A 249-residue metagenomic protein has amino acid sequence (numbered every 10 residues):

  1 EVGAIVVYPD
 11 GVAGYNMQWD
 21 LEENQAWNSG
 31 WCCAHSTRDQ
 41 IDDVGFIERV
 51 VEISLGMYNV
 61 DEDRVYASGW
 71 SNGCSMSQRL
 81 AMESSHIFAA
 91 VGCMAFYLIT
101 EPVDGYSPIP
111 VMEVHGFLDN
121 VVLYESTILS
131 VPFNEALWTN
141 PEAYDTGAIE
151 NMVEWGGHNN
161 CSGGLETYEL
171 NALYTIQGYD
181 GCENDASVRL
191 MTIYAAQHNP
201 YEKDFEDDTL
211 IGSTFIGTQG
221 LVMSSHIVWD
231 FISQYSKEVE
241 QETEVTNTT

Functional and structural regions predicted by a protein language model:
E1-Y66, R79, E83, E202-T214: Serine-hydrolase catalytic machinery in alpha/beta-hydrolase-like enzymes
V2, V50-M57, S68, R79-I87 (+4 more regions): Structured segments of extracytoplasmic/periplasmic soluble domains in secreted or envelope-associated proteins
P9, E62-A67, S162-N171, E240: Surface-exposed patches in mature extracellular/periplasmic domains of secreted proteins
T37-G45, S71, M82, E142-I149 (+1 more regions): Soluble non-cytosolic domains of exported or imported proteins
L55-P110, N120: Primarily recognizes the serine-hydrolase "nucleophile elbow" in alpha/beta-hydrolase and SGNH/GDSL folds
A89-D185, T192-Q197: The feature captures the conserved acid-bearing segment of alpha/beta-hydrolase catalytic domains
I211-E240: Catalytic active-site module of serine/aspartate enzymes centered on a nucleophile-bearing elbow/loop
Q241-T249: Ser/Thr/Gly/Pro-rich low-complexity, disordered linker/stalk segments of secreted and cell-surface proteins
